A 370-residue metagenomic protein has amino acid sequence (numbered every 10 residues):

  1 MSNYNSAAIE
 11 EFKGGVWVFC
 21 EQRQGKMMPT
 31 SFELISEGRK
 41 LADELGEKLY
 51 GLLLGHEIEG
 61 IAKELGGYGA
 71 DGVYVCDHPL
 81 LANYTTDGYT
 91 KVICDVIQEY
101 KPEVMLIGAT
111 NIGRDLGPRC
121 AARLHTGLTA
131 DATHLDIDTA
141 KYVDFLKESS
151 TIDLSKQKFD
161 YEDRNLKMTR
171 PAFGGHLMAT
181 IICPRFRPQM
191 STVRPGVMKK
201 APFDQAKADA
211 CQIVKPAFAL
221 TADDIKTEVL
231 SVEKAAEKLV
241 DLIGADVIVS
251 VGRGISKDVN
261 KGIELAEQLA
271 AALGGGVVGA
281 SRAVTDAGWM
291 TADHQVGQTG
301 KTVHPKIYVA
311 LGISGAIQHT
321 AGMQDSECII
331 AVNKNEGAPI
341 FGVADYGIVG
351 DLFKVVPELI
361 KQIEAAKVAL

Functional and structural regions predicted by a protein language model:
M1-L370: N-terminal glycine-rich FAD/FM-binding segment characteristic of electron-transfer flavoproteins
